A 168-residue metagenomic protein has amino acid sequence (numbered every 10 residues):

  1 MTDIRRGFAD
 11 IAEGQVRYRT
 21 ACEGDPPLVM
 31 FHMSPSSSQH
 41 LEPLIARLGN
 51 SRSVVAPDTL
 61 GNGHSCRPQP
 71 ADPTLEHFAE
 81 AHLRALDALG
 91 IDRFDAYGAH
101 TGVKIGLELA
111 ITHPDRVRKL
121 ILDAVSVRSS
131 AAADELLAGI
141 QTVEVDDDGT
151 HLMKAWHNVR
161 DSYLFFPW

Functional and structural regions predicted by a protein language model:
M1-Q15: N-terminal cap/lid segment of alpha/beta-hydrolase-fold proteins
G14-C66: Conserved HGGG/HGGXW glycine-rich cap/lid loop of the alpha/beta-hydrolase fold
P27, S53, D92-D95, R116-K119: Structural signature of beta-strand start/N-cap positions in the alpha/beta core of ABC transporter nucleotide-binding
P43-A46, N50, R84, I111-D115: Short, well-ordered alpha-helices that flank and scaffold nucleotide-derived cofactor binding pockets
V55-T101: Active-site loop/oxyanion-hole signature of alpha/beta-hydrolase fold enzymes
G106-A110: Short helix immediately C-terminal to the catalytic nucleophile in hydrolase catalytic domains
I111, R118-L152: Flexible "cap/lid" loop of the alpha/beta hydrolase fold
V143, G149-W168: Alpha/beta-hydrolase
